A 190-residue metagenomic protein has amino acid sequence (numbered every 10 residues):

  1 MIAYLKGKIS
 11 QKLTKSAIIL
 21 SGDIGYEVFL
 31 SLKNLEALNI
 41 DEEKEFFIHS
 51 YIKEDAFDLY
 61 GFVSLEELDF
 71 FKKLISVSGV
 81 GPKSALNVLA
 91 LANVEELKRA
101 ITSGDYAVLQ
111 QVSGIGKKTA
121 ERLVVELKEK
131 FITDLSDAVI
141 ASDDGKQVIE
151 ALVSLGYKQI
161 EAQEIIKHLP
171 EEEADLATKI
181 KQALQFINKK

Functional and structural regions predicted by a protein language model:
M1, F70-S76, A85-V88, A100 (+3 more regions): Residue-level recognition of specific faces of alpha-helices
M1-S76, Q182-K190: Structure-specific DNA junction-binding interface
F57-F62, P82-A100, R122-L135: Amphipathic, charged-and-aliphatic alpha-helical interface segments that function as noncatalytic docking
V77, L91, S103-G104, E126 (+3 more regions): Conserved, well-folded catalytic cores of nucleic-acid-processing and energy-transducing macromolecular machines
A85, L97, A120, A162-I165 (+1 more regions): Small-residue helix-packing motif on alpha-helices
E121-P170: Strongly charged, low-complexity linkers/loops
I166-P170, A174-K190: Short, amphipathic C-terminal "tail helix"
